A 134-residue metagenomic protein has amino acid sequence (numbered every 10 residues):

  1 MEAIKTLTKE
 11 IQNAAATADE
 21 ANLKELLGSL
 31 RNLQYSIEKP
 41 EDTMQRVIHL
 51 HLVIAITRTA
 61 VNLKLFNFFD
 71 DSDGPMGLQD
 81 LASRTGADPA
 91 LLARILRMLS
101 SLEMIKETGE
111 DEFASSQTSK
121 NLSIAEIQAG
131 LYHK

Functional and structural regions predicted by a protein language model:
M1-K134: N-terminal accessory segments
